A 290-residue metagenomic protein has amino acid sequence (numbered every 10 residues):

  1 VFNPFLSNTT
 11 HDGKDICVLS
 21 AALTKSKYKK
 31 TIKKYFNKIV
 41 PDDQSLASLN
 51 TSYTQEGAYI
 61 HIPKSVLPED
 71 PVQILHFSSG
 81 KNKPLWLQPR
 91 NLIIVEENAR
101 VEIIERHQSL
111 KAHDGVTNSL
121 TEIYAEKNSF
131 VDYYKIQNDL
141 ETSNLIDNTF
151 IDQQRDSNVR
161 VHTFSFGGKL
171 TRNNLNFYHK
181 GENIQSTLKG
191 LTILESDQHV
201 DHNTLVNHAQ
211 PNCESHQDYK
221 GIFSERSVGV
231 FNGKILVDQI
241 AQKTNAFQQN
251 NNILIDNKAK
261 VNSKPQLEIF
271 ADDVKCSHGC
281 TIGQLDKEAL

Functional and structural regions predicted by a protein language model:
F2-L290: Conserved beta-strand/loop scaffold segments within soluble protein domains that form the structured core and edges
